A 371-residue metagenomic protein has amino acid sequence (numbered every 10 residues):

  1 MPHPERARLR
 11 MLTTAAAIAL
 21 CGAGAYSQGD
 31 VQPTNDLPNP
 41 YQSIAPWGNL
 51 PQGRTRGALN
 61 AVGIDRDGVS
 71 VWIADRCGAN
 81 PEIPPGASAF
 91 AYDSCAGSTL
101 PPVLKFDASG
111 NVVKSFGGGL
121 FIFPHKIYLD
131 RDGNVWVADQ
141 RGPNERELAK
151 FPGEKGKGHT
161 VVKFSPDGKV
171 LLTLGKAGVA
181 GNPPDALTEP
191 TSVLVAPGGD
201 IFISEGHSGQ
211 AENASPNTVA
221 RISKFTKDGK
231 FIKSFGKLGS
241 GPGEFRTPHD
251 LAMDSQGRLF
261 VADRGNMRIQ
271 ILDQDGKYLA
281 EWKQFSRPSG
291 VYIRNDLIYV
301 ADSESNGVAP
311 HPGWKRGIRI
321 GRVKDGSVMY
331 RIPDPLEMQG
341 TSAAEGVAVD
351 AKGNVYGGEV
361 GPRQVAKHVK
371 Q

Functional and structural regions predicted by a protein language model:
P2-T13: Bacterial N-terminal signal peptides that target proteins for export
T13-G22: Bacterial N-terminal signal peptides
Y26-Q371: Eukaryotic scaffold repeat domains enriched in small/polar residues
